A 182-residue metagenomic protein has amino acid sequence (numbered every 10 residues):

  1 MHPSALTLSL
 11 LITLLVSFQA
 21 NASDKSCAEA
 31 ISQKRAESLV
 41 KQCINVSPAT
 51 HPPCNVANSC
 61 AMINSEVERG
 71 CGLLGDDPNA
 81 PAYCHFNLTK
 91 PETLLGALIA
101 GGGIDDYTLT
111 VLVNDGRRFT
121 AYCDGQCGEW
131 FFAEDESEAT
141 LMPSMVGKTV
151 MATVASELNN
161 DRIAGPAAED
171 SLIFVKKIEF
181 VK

Functional and structural regions predicted by a protein language model:
M1-L8: Bacterial N-terminal signal peptides that target proteins for export
S17-Q19: N-terminal signal peptide c-region/cleavage motif recognized by signal peptidases
S23-T50: Secreted, propeptide-processed cysteine-rich mini-domains
P52-K90, L158: Compact alpha-helical subdomains of small soluble proteins
L88-V113: Structural detector for short beta-strands of small beta-barrel domains
D105-G128: OB-fold (S1/OB) nucleic-acid-binding surfaces
F132-M151: Short nucleic-acid-contacting surface segments enriched for D/E, G, S/T with interspersed K/R
A155-K182: OB-fold/S1-family single-stranded nucleic acid-binding modules
